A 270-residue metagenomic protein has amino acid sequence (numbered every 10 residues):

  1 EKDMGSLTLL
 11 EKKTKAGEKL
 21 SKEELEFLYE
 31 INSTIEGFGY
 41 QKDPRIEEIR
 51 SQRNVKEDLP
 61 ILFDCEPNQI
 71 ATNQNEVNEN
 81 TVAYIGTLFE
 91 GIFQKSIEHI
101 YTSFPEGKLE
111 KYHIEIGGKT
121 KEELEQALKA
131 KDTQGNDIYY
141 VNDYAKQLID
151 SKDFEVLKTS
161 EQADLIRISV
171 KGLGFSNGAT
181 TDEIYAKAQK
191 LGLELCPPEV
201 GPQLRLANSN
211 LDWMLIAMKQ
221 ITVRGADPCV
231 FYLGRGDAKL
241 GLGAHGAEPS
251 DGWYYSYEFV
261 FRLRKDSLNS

Functional and structural regions predicted by a protein language model:
E1-I49, T181-L211: Amphipathic alpha-helical packing elements
R50, N54-S270: A binding-site-centric feature that preferentially detects glycan-recognition modules on secreted/surface proteins
